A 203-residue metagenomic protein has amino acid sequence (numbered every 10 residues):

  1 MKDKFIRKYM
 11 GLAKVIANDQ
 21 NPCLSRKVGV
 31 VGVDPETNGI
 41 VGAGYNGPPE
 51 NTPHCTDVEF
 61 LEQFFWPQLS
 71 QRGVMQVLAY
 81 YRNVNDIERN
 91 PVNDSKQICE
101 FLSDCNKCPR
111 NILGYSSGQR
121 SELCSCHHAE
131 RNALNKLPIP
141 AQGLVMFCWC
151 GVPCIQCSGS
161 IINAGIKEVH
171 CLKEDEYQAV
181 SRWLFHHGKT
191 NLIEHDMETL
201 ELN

Functional and structural regions predicted by a protein language model:
M1-N203: Zinc-dependent deaminase catalytic domain
